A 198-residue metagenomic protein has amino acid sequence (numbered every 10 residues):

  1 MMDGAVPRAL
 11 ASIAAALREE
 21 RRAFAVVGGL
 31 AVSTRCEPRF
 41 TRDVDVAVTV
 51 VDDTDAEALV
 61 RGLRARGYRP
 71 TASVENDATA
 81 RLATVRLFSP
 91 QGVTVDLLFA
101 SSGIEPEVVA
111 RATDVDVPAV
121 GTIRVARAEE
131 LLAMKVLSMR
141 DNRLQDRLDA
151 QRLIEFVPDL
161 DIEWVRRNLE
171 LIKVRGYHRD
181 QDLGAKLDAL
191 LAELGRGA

Functional and structural regions predicted by a protein language model:
M1-A198: Compositionally biased terminal segments of proteins
